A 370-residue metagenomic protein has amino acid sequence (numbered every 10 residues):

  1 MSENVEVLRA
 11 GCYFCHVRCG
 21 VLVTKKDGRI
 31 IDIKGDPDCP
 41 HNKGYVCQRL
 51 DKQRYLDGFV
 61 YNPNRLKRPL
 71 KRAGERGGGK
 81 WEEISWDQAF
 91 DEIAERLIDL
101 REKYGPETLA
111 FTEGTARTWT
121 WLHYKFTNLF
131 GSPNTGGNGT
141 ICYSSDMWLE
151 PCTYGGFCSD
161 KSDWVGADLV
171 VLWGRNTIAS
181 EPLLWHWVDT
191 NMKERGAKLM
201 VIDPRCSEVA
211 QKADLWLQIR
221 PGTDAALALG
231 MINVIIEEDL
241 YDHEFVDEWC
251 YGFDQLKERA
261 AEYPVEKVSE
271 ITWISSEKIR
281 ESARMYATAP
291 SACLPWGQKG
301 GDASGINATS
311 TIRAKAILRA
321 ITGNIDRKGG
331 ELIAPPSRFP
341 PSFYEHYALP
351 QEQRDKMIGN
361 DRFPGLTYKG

Functional and structural regions predicted by a protein language model:
M1-E238, S275, N360-L366: N-terminal export/assembly segments and adjacent metallocofactor-ligating motifs of anaerobic energy-metabolism
Y61-L66, I236-Y263: Scaffold signal of the M16-like zinc-metallopeptidase fold and its non-catalytic homologs
Y104-T108, Y241-V246, C293, D326-I333: Flexible, glycine/charged-enriched surface loops at secondary-structure junctions
L109-R117, E270-I274, Q298-G305, R338-F339: Conserved short loop/turn motifs at secondary-structure junctions
D163-W173, G252-S275: Conserved thiamine diphosphate
S207-K212, E258-P264, S291-Q298: Short acidic (Asp/Glu) and glycine-rich catalytic loops that position anionic groups and cofactors
K257, I279, A283-A292: Core structural elements
Y286-G370: A glycine-rich, hydrophobic/aromatic-adjacent loop/helix-cap motif
